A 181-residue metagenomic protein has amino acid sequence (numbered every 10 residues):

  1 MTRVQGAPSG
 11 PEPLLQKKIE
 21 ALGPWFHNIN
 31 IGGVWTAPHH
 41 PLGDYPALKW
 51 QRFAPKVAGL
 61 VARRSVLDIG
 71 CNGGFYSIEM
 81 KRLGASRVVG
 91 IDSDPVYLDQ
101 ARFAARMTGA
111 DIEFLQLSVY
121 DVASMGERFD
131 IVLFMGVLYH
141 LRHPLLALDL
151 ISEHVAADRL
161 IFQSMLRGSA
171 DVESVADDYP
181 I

Functional and structural regions predicted by a protein language model:
M1-R128, M135: Conserved N-terminal segment of class I S-adenosyl-L-methionine
S77-I78, Q100, H143-P144, D171-E173: Short glycine-/acidic-enriched loop or helix-start segments at secondary-structure transitions that form or flank
D92, L145, S164: Residues that line or immediately flank small-molecule/substrate-binding pockets and catalytic motifs
V96, L141-L146: Short N-terminal helix/helix-N-cap motif within the alpha/beta-hydrolase-1
D121, Y139, R167: Active-site micro-motifs of SAM-dependent methyltransferase domains
I131-H143: A short SAM/SAH-binding and catalytic strip from SAM-dependent methyltransferases
L145-R159: A short glycine-rich, Lys/Arg-flanked "PGG" loop and its adjoining helix->strand segment in the class I
F162-I181: Conserved class I S-adenosyl-L-methionine
